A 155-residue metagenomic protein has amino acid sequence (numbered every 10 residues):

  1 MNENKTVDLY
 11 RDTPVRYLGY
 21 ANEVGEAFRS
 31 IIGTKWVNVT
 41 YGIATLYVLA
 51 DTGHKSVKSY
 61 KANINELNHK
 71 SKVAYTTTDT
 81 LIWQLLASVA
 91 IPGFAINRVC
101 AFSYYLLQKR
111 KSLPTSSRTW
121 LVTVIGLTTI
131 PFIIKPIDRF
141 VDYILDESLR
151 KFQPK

Functional and structural regions predicted by a protein language model:
M1-L127, F140-K155: Glycine-rich, hydrophobic membrane-spanning regions of integral membrane proteins that mediate transport
